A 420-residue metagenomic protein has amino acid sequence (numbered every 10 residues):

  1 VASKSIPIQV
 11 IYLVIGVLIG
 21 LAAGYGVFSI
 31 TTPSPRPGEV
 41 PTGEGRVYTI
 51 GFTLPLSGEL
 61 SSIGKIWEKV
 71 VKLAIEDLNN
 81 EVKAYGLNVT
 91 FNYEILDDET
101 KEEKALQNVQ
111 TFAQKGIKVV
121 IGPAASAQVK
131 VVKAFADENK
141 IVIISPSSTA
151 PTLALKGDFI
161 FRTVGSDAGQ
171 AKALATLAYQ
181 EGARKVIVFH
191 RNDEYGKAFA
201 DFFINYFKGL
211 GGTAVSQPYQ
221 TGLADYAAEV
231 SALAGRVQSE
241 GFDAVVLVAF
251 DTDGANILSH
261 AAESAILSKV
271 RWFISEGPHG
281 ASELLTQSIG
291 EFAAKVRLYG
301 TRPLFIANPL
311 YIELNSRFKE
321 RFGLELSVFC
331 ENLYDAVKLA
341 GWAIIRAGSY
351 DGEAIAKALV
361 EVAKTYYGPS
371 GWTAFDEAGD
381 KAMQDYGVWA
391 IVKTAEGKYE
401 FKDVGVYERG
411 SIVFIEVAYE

Functional and structural regions predicted by a protein language model:
V1-T42, V417-E420: Secretory targeting signatures
L13, F112-A124, I144-P146, I187-H190 (+5 more regions): Periplasmic-binding protein-like
P35-P41, G45-V47, S62-K69, E81-L155 (+5 more regions): Beta-alpha junction/loop-to-helix N-cap segments that form part of ligand/metal-binding clefts
R46-T49, L87-N92, K115-V120, E138-I143 (+7 more regions): Loop/turn elements at helix/coil->beta-strand transitions in domains of secreted/extracellular proteins
I63-E81, K104, Q170-A173, E194-T213 (+1 more regions): Short, solvent-exposed amphipathic alpha-helices that sit in or adjacent to ligand/effector-binding or catalytic
A150-T152, G157-S264, L304-E313: Extracellular/periplasmic Venus flytrap/periplasmic-binding protein
L258-Y334, I345, Y350, S411-Y419: Extracellular/periplasmic periplasmic-binding protein-like sensory domains
F318-C330, G341-F401: Segments of small-molecule ligand-sensing domains
